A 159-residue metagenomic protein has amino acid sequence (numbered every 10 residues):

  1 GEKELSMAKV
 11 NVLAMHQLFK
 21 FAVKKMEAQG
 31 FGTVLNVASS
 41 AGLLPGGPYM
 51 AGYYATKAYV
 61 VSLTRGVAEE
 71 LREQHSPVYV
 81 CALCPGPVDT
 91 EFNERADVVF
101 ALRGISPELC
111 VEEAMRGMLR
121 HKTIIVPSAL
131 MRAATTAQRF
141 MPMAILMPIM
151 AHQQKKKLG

Functional and structural regions predicted by a protein language model:
G1-A8: Short alpha-helical oligomerization interface
F19, T56: Active-site helix of classical SDR
F21-G30: A short helix-coil junction within the Rossmann-fold of NAD(P)-dependent oxidoreductases
K25, L44, G66-V78: Active-site-adjacent segment of SDR/Rossmann-fold oxidoreductases
S39: Residue(s) in the substrate-gating loop at a strand-loop-helix junction that position the organic substrate next
G46-Y54: Active-site loop-to-helix junction immediately N-terminal to the catalytic Tyr of the SDR YXXXK motif in Rossmann-fold
E70-A133, A144-P148: SDR active-site lid
